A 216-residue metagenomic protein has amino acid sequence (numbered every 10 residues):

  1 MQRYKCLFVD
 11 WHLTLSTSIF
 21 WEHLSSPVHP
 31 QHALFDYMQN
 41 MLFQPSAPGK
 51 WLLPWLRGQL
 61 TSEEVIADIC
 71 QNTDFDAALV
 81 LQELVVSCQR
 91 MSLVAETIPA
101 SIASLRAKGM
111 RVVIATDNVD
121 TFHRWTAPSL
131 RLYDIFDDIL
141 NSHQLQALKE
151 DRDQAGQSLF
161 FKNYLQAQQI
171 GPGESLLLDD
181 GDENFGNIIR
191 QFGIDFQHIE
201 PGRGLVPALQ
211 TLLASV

Functional and structural regions predicted by a protein language model:
M1-A47: Active-site neighborhood of HAD-like aspartate-dependent phosphohydrolases
F8-D10, V113-D117, D179: Short beta-strand segments
H12-S16, W21-E22, N118-F122, L145-A147 (+2 more regions): Short, solvent-exposed loop/turn segments at secondary-structure junctions
G49-L84: A metal-dependent, Asp-based hydrolase signature
A78-V113, R124, S158: Short, acidic loop-to-helix structural element flanking the phosphoryl-transfer center in phosphate-processing enzymes
T121-E174: Substrate-recognition "cap/lid" segment bordering the active-site pocket of phosphatases
P172-L212: Acidic, Mg2+-coordinating phosphoryl-transfer loop and its flanking beta/alpha structural elements, shared across
